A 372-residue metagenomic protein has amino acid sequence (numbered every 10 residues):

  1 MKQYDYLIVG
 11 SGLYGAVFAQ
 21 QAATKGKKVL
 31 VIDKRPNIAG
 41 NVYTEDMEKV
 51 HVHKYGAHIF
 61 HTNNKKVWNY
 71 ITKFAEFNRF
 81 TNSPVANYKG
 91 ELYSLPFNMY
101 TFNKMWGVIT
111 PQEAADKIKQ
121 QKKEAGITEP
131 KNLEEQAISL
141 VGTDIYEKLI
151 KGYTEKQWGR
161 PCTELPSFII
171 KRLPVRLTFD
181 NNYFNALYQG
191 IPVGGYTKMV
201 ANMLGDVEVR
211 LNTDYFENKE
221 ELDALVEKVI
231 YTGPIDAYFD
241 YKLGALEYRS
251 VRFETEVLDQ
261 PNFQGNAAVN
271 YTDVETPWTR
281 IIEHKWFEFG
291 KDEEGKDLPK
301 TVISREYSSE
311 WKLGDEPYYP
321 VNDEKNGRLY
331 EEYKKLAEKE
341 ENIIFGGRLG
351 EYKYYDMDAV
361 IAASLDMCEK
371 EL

Functional and structural regions predicted by a protein language model:
Y4, G26, V207, L225-E227 (+1 more regions): Short, well-ordered alpha-helix to beta-strand connector turns
Y4-V31, C368: N-terminal Rossmann-like FAD-binding beta1-loop-alpha1 element of flavoenzymes
L13-G15, P36-N37, Y100, E155 (+5 more regions): Short, solvent-exposed loop/turn segments at secondary-structure junctions
Q20-E48: Glycine-rich FAD pyrophosphate-binding loop
E48-K123: Dinucleotide-binding Rossmann-like beta1-alpha1 core, especially the glycine-rich loop that anchors the ADP
K89-Y93, M99-K228, T232, A237-F239: Active-site/ligand-binding neighborhood in enzyme catalytic cores
Y215-L336: Mid-domain catalytic core of redox enzymes that form a hydrophobic substrate pocket/lid adjacent to a catalytic redox
E316-L372: C-terminal catalytic lobe of FAD-dependent flavoproteins
